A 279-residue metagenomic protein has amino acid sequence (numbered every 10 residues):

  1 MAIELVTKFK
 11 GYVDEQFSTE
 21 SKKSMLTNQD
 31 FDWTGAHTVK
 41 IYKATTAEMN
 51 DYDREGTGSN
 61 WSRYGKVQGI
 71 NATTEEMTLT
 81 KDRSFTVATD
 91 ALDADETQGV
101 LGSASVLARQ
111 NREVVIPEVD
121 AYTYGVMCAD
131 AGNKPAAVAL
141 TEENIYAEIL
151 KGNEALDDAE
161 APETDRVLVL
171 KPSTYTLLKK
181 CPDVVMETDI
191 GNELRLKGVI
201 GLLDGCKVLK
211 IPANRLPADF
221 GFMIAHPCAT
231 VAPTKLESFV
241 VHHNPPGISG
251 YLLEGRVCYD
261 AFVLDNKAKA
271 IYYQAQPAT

Functional and structural regions predicted by a protein language model:
A2-M25, D30-N50, T73-K81, C181-T279: Sequence/fold signature of self-assembling virion shell proteins
A44, A91, P172: Residues immediately flanking
R54-S62: Short Gly/aromatic-enriched secondary-structure transition segments
V67-A104: Long, hydrophobic/aromatic-enriched structural stretches that serve as scaffold segments
A91-A159, Y273-T279: Alpha-helical scaffold segments that mediate packing/assembly in large oligomeric complexes
A129-I200: Extended, solvent-exposed, turn-rich assembly/linker loops in the middle of proteins
